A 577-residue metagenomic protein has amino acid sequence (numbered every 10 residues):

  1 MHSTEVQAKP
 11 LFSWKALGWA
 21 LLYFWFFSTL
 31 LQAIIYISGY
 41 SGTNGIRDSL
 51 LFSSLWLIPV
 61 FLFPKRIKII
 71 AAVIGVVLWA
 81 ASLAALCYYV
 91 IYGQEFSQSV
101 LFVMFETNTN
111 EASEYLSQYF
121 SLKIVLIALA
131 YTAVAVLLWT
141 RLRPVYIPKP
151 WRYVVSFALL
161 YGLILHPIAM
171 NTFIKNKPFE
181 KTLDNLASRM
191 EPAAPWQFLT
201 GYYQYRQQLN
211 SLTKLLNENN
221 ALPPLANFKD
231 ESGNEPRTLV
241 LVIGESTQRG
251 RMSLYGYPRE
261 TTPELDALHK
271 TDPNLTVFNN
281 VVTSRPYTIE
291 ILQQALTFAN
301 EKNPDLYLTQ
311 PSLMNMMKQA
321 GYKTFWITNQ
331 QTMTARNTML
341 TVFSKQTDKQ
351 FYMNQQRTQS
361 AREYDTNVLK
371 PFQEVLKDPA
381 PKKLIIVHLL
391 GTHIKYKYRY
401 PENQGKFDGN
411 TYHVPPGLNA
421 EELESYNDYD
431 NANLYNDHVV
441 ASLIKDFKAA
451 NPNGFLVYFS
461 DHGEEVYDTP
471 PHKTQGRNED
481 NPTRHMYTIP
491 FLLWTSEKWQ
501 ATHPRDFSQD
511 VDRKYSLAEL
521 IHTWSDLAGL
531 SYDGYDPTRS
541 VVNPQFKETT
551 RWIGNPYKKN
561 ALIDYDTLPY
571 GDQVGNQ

Functional and structural regions predicted by a protein language model:
M1-M190: Transmembrane and membrane-interface helices of multi-pass, inner-membrane envelope-modifying transferases
H2, V6-L22, S38-G42, F61-I69 (+8 more regions): Membrane-interface soluble catalytic domains
Y40-T43, R189, E301-P304, Q356-Q359 (+5 more regions): Active-site rim elements
L57, K370-Q373, Y412-L456, S516: A long, amphipathic alpha-helix that forms part of the scaffold/cap immediately adjacent to metal-dependent active
P167-L241, S246-H413, T488, L517-P544: Active-site-proximal alpha/beta segments of enzymes that process anionic O-linked groups
V240, Y435-Q475, W524-S525: Metal-dependent active-site segment of extracytoplasmic phospho-/sulfohydrolases and closely related
G256-E260, P452-N453, F459-Q500: Histidine-centered active-site microenvironments of extracellular/periplasmic hydrolases and transferases
N403-E424, K473, K498-P504: Flexible internal linker/loop segments at domain or repeat junctions
